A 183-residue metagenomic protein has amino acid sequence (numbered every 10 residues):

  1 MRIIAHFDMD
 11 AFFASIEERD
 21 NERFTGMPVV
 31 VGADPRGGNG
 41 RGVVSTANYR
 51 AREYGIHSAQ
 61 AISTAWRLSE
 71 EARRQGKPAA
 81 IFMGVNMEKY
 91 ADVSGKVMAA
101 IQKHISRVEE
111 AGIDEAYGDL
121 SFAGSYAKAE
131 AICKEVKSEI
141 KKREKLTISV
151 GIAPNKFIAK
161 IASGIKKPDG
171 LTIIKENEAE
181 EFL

Functional and structural regions predicted by a protein language model:
M1-I113, Y117, G124, V136 (+1 more regions): Residues that scaffold, gate, or flank divalent-cation-dependent active/transport sites
E115-A123, K160, E181-L183: Active-site-proximal beta-alpha loop/turn segments in soluble metabolic enzymes
K128-L183: Long, highly charged, low-complexity intrinsically disordered interaction regions that mediate electrostatic DNA/RNA
